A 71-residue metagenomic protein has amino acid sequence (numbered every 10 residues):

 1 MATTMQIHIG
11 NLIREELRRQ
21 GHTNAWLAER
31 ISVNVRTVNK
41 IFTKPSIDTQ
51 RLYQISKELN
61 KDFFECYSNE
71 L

Functional and structural regions predicted by a protein language model:
M1-H22: A short, Lys/Arg-rich alpha-helix, primarily the initiator
E16, R30, I41, N69: Residues in the recognition helix of alpha-helical DNA-binding motifs
R19, R30, E58: Residues within the alpha-helical elements of helix-turn-helix
W26-A28: Short alpha-helical "recognition helix" segments of helix-turn-helix
S32-I47: Recognition helix of helix-turn-helix/homeodomain-like DNA-binding domains that insert into the DNA major groove
K44-K57: Short, basic-rich loop-to-helix N-cap that marks the start of a DNA-contacting helix
N60-L71: Short C-terminal boundary/hinge segments that cap the last helix of small helical domains
